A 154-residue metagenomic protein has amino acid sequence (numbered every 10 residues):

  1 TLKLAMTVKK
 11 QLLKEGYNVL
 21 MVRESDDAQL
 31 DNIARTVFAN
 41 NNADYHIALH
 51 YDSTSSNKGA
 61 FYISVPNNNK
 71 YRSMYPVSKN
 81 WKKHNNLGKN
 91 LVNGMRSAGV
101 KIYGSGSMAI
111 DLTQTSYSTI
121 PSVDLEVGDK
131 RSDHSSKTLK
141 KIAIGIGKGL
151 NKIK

Functional and structural regions predicted by a protein language model:
L2-K154: Active-site-proximal helix/loop segments of hydrolytic enzymes
